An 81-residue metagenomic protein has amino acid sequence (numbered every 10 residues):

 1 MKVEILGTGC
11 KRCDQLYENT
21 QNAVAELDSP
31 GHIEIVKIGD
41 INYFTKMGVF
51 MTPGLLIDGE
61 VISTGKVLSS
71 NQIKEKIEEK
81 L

Functional and structural regions predicted by a protein language model:
M1-N22: Local sequence-structure signature of Cys/Sec-based thiol-disulfide redox active-site neighborhoods
Y17, G48, K66: Short, flexible helix/strand-to-coil boundary loops that buttress conserved ligand/catalytic motifs in alpha/beta
N22-P30: Short helix-loop-beta junction
P30-I41: Thiol-based oxidoreductase modules, predominantly thioredoxin-like and allied folds used for disulfide exchange
M47-L55: Structural micro-motif
G59-L81: Non-catalytic, surface beta->alpha helical segment in thiol-disulfide oxidoreductase systems
